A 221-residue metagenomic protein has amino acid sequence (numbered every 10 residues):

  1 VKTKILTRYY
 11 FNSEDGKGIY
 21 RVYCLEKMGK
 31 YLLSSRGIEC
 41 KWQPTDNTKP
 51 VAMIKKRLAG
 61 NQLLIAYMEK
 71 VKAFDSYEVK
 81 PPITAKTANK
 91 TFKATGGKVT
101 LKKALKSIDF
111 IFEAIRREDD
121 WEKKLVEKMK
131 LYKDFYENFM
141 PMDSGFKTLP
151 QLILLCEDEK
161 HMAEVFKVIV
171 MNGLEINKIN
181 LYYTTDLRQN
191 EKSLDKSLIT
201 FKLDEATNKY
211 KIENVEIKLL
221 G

Functional and structural regions predicted by a protein language model:
V1-N47: Nuclease-adjacent, charged terminal/linker segments that flank catalytic cores
N47-G221: Electrostatic, structured charged patches in enzyme active sites and in nucleic-acid/phosphate-binding
